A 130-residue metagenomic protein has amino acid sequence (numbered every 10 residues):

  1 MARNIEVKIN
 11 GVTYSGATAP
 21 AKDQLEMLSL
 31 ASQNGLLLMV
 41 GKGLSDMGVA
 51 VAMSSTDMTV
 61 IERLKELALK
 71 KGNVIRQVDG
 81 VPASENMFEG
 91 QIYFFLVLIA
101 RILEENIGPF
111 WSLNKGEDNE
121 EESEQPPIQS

Functional and structural regions predicted by a protein language model:
A2, A21-S130: Short, surface-exposed, charged amphipathic helix/loop patches that serve as local interaction elements
R3-G11: Short acidic-hydrophobic surface loop/beta-edge motif
Y14-G16: Short, isolated positions in well-ordered beta-strands
